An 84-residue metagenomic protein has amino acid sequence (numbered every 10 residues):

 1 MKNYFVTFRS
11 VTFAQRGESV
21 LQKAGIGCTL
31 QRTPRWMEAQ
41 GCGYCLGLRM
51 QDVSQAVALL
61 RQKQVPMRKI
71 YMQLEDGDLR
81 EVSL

Functional and structural regions predicted by a protein language model:
M1-K2, L84: Absolute protein N-terminus
K2-F5, R9-T12, E18-Q22, I26-V57: Amphipathic, hydrophobic secondary-structure cores in small proteins
R9-E18, V65-P66, V82-L84: Short N-terminal helix-initiation segments at or just after the protein's N-terminus
M50-L84: C-terminal structural segments of small proteins and small subunits
